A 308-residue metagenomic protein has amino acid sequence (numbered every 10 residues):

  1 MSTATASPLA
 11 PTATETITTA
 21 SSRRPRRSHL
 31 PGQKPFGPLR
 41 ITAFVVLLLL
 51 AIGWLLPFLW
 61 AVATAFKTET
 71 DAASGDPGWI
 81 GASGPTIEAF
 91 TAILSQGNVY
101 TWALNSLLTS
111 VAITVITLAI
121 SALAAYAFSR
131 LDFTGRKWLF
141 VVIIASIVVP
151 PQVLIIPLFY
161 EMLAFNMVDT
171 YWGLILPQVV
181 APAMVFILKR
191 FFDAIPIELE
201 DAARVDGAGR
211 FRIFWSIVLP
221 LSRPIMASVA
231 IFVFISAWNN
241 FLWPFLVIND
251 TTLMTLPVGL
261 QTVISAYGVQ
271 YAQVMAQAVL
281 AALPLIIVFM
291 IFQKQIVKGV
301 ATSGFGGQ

Functional and structural regions predicted by a protein language model:
M1-L48, Y267-Y271, Q293-Q308: Transmembrane alpha-helical segments of polytopic membrane transport and secretion proteins
A43-Q308: A structural signal for multi-pass alpha-helical bundles of membrane permease subunits that mediate small-molecule
